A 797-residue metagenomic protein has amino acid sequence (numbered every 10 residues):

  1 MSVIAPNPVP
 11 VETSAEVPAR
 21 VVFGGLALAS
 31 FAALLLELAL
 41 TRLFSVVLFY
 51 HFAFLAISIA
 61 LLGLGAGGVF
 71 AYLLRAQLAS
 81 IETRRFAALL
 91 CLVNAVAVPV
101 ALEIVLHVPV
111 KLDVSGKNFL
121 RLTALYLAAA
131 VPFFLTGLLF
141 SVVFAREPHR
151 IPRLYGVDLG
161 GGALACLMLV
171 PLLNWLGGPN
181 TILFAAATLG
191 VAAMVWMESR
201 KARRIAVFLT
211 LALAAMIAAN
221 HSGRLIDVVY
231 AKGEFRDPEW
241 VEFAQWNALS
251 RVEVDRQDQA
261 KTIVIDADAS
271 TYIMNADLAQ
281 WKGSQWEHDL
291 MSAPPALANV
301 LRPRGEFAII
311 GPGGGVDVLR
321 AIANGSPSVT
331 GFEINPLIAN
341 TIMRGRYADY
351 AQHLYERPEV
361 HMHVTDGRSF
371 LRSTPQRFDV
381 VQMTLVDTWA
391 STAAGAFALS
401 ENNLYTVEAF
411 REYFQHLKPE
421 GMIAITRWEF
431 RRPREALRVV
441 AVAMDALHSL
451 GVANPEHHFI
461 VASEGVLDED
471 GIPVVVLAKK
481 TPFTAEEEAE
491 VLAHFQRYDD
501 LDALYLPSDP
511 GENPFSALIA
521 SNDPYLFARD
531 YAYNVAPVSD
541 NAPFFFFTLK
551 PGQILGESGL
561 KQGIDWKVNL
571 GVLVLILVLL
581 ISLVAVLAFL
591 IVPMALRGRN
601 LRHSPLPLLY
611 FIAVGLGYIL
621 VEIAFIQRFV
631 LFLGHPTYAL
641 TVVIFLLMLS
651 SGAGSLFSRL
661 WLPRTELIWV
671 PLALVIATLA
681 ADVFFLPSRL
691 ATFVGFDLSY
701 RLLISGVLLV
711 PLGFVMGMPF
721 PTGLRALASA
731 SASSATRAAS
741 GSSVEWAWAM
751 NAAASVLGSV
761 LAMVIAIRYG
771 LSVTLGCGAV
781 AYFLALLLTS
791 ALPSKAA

Functional and structural regions predicted by a protein language model:
S2-A797: Alpha-helical transmembrane segments of multi-pass membrane proteins
